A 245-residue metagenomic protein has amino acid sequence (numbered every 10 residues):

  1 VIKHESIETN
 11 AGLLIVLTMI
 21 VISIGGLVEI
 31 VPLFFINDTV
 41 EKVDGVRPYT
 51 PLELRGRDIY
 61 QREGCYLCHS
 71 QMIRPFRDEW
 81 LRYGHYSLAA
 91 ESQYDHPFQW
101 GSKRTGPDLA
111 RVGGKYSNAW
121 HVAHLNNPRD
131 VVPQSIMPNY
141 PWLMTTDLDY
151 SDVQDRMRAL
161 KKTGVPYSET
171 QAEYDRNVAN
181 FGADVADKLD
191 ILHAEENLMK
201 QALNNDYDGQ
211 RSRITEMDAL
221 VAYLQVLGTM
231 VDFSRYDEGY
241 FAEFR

Functional and structural regions predicted by a protein language model:
V1-Y49, D184-E196, Y223-R245: Post-cleavage N-terminal segment of exported redox proteins
L14-S23, L81-M217, F244-R245: Electron-transfer interface patches adjacent to heme c in soluble/periplasmic c-type cytochromes and di-/multiheme
P32-V46, P51-R55, S70, H85-Q99: Sequence context of c-type cytochrome heme-c attachment sites
N37-Q61, I73-F76, W80, T105 (+2 more regions): Electrostatic cytochrome c docking/interface patches
G56, R62-Q71, H121, L220 (+1 more regions): The canonical Cys-X-X-Cys-His
E63-L67, M72, T105-D108, I136: Short pre-active-site segment immediately N-terminal to redox-active cysteine/selenocysteine motifs in thiol-based
C68, Q134-Y140, V231-Y240: Surface-exposed patches in mature extracellular/periplasmic domains of secreted proteins
M72, N139-L143, Q225: A mature extracytoplasmic/lumenal domain signature
